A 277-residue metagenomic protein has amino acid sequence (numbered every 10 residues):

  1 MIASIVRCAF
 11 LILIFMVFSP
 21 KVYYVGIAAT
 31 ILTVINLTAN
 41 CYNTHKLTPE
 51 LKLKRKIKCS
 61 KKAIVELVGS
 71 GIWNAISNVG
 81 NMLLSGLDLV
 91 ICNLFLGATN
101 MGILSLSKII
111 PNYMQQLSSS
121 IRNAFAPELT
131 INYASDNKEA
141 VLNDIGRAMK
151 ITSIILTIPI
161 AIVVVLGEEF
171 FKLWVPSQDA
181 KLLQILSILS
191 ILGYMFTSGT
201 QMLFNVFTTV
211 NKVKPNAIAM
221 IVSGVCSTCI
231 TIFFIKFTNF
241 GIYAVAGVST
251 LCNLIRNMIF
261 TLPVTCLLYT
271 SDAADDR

Functional and structural regions predicted by a protein language model:
M1-I2, L13-M16, Y23, L192-V222 (+1 more regions): Membrane-interface junctions at transmembrane-helix termini in multi-pass inner-membrane proteins
I5-T38, K214, G224-M258, L262 (+2 more regions): Membrane-interface helix-loop junctions in multi-pass transport and translocation proteins
F15-S19, M82-Y113, E128-N132, E168-D179: Helix-terminus/linker motif at the lipid-water interface of multi-pass membrane proteins
V22-G26, N40-S85, E128, D136-N143 (+1 more regions): Interhelical loop/hinge segments that connect adjacent transmembrane helices in multipass membrane
V22-I27, K62-S70, N74, C92-N112 (+3 more regions): Interfacial/gating helices of multi-pass transporter permease domains
A28, V34, I72-W73, D88-V90 (+4 more regions): Alpha-helical transmembrane segments of polytopic membrane transporters and translocases
E50, S107, P111-M149, F204-T209: Helix-loop junctions and terminal segments of transmembrane helices in multi-pass membrane transport/translocation
L142-S198, V225-K236: Alpha-helical transmembrane segments of multi-pass membrane transport and lipid-handling proteins
